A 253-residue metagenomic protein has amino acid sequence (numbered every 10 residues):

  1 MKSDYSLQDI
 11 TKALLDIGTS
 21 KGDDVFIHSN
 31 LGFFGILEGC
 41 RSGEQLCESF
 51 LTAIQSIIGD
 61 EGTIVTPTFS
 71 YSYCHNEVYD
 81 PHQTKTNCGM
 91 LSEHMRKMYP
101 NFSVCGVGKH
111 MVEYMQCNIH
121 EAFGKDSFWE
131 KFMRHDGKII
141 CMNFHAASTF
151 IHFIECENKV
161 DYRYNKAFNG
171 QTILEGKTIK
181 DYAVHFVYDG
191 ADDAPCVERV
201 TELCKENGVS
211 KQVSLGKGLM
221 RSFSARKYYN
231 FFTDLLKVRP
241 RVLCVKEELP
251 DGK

Functional and structural regions predicted by a protein language model:
M1-K253: N-terminal and secondary-structure boundary signal
